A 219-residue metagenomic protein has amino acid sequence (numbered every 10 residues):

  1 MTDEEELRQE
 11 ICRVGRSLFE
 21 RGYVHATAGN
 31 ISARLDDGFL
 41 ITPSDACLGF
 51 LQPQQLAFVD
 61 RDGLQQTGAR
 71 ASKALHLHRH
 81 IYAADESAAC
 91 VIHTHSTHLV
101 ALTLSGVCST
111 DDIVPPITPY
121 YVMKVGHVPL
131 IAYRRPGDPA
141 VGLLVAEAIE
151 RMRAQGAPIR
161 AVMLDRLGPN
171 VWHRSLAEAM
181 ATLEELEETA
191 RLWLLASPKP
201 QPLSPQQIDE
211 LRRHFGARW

Functional and structural regions predicted by a protein language model:
M1-W219: Glycine-rich flexible loops
